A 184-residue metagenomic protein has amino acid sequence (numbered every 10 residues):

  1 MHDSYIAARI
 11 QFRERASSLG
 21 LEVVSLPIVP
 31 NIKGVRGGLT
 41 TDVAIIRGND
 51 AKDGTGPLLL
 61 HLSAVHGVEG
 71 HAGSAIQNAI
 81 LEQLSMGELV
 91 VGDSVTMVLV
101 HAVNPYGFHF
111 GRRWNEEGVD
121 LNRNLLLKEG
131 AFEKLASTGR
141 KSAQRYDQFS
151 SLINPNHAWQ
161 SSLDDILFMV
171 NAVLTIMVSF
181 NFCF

Functional and structural regions predicted by a protein language model:
M1-F184: Structured catalytic-domain cores with a bias toward divalent-metal coordination
